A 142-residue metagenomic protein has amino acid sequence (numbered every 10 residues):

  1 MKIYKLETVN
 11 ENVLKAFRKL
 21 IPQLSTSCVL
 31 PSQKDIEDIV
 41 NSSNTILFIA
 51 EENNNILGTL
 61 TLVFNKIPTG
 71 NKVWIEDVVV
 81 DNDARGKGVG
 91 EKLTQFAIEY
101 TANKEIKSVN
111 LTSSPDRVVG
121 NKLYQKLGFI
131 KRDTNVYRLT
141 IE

Functional and structural regions predicted by a protein language model:
I3-G70, E76, Q95, K131 (+1 more regions): Acetyl-CoA-dependent GNAT
L20-Q23, Y100, L123, L127: Alpha-helical interaction/dimerization surfaces of two-component signaling modules
N65-I67, D83, D116, E142: Short coil/turn motifs at secondary-structure junctions
V78-V80, S113: Hydrophobic adenine-recognition pocket in adenosine-nucleotide-binding enzymes
V80, G86-E99, K126: Conserved acetyl-CoA-binding loop-helix of GNAT-fold acetyltransferases
E91, P115-D133, R138-L139: Conserved active-site alpha-helix within GNAT-family acetyltransferase domains
T94, T101-S113: Conserved GNAT acetyl-CoA-binding A-motif
